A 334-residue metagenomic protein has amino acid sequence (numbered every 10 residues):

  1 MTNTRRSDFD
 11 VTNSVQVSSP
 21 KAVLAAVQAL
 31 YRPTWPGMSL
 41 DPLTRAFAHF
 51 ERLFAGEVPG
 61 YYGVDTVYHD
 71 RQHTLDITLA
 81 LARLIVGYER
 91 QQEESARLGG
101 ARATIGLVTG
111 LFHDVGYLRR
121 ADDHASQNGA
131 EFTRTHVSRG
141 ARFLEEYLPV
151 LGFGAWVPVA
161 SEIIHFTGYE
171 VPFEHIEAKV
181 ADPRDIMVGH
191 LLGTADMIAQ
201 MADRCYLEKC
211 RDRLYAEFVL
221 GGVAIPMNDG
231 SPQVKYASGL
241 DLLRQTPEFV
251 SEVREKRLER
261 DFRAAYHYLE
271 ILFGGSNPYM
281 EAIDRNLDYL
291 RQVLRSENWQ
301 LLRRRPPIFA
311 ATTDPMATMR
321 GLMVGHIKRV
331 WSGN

Functional and structural regions predicted by a protein language model:
T2-G37, R83-R102, F112, Y169-N334: Divalent metal-dependent phosphate-bond-processing catalytic cores, especially two-metal-ion Mg2+/Mn2+ enzymes that act
W35-M38, P42, T66-H69, P183: Non-transmembrane, amphipathic alpha-helical segments
A46-F50, F54, G106-G110, A160-G168 (+1 more regions): Short alpha-helical scaffolding segments that buttress acidic/His motifs in well-ordered protein cores
E51-A80, D122-A130: Active-site flanking loop/helix segments enriched in acidic
H69-H73, L98-L107, F132-H136, P183-H190: Secondary-structure capping and boundary motifs in well-ordered enzyme cores
T74, L81, H136-E174, P232-Q233: Histidine- and acidic-residue-rich, metal-dependent catalytic cores
I77, T104-A125, G140, S161-E170: His-Asp-centered metal-binding catalytic motifs of divalent-metal-dependent phosphohydrolases/nucleases
Y88-A96, D122-Q127, Y147-V159, R204: Inter-helical turn/loop segments and adjacent helix faces that build the functional surface of alpha-helical bundle
